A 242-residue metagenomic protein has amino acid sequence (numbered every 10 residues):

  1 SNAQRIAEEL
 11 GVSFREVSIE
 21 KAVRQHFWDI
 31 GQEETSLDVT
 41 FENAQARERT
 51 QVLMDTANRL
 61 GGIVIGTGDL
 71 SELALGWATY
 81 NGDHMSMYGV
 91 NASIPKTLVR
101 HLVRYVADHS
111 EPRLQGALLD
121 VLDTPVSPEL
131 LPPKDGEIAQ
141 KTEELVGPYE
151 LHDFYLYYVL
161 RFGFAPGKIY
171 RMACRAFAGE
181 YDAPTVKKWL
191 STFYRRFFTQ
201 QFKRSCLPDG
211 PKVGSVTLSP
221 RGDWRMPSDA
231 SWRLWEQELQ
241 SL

Functional and structural regions predicted by a protein language model:
S1-L242: ATP/NTP-dependent adenylation/nucleotidyl-transfer catalytic domains that generate, transfer, or process NMP-activated
